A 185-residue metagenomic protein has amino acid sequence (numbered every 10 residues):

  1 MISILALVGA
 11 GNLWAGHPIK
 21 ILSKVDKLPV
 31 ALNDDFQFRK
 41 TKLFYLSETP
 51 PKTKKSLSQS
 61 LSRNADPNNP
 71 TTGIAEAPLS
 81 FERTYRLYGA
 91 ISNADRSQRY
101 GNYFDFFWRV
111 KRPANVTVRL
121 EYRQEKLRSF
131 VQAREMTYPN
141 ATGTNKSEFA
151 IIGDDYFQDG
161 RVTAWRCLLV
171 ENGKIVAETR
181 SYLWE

Functional and structural regions predicted by a protein language model:
M1-G9: Bacterial N-terminal signal peptides
H17-E76, K111-A114: A eukaryote-biased signal for short, well-structured alpha-helical docking elements
T71-V110, K146-I151: Contiguous beta-strand segments within globular domains
A94-Q132: Mature extracytoplasmic domains of secretory-pathway proteins
T137-N145: Short proline/glycine- and polar residue-rich coil/turn motifs
F149-G160: Short, hydrophobic beta-strand segments
R161-I175: Internal, hydrophobic beta-strand segments that form the core of beta-sheet-rich folds
I175-E185: Short beta-strand elements
